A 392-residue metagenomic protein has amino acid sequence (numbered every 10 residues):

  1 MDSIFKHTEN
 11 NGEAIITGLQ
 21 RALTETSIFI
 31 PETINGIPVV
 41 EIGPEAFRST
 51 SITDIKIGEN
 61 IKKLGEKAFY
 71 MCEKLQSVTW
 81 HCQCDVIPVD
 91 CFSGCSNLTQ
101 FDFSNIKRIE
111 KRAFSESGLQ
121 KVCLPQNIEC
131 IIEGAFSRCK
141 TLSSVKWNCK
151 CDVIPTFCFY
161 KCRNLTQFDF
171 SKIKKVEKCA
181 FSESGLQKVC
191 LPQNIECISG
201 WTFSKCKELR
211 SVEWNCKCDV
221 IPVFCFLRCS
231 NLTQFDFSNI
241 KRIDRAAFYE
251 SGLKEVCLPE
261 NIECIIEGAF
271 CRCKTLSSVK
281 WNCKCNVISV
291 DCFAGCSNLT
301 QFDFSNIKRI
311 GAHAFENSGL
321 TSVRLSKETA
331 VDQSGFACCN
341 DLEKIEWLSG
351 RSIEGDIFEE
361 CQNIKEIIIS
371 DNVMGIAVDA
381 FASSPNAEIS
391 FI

Functional and structural regions predicted by a protein language model:
D2-A14, L23-V40, T50-K63, E73-V86 (+14 more regions): Structural signature of tandem-repeat unit edges
G18, G43-A46, G65-A68, P88-C91 (+13 more regions): Consensus positions within tandem repeat domains that build extended binding/scaffold surfaces
